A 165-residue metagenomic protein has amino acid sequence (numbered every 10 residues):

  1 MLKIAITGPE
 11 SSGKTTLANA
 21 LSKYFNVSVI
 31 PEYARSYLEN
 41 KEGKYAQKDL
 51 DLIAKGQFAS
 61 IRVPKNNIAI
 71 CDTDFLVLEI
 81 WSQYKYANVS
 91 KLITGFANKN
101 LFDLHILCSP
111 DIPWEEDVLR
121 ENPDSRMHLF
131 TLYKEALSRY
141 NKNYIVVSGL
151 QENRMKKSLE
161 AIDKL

Functional and structural regions predicted by a protein language model:
M1-K3: Pre-Walker A (Motif I) flank of P-loop NTPase domains
I6: Hydrophobic anchor at the beta1->P-loop junction of P-loop NTPases
E10: The conserved Walker
K14: Conserved lysine of the Walker
N19-R62: Conserved substrate/cofactor phosphate-moiety recognition/catalytic segment in nucleotide-dependent phosphotransferases
K44-A87: Conserved nucleotide-sensing/catalytic segment adjacent to the nucleotide-binding pocket in NTP-handling enzymes
Y86-N153, L159-E160: A glycine- and Lys/Arg-enriched "phosphate-lid" helix/loop adjacent to the NTP-binding pocket of small-molecule kinases
